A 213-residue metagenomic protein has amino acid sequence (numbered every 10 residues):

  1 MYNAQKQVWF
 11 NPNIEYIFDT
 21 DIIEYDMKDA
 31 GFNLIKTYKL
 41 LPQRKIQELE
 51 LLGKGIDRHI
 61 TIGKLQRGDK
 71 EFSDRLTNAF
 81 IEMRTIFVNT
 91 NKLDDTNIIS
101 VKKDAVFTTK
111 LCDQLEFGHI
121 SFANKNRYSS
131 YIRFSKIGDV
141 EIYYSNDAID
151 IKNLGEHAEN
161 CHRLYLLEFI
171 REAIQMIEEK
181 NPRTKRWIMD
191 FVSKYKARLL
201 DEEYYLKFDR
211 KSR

Functional and structural regions predicted by a protein language model:
M1-R213: Conserved acidic
